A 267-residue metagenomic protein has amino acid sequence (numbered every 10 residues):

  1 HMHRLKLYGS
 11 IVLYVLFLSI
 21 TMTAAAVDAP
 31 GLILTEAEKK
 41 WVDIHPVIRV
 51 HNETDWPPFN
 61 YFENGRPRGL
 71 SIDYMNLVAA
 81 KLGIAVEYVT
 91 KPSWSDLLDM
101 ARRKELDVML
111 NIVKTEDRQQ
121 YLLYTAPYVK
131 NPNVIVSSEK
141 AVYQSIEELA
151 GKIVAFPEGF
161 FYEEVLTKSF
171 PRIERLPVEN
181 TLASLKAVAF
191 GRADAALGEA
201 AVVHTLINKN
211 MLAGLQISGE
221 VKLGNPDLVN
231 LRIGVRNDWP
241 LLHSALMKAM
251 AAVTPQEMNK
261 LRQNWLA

Functional and structural regions predicted by a protein language model:
M2-V12: Bacterial N-terminal signal peptides that target proteins for export
S10-T21: Bacterial N-terminal signal peptides
A24-A267: Proline/Glycine/Serine-rich low-complexity intrinsically disordered segments that serve as flexible stalks/linkers
